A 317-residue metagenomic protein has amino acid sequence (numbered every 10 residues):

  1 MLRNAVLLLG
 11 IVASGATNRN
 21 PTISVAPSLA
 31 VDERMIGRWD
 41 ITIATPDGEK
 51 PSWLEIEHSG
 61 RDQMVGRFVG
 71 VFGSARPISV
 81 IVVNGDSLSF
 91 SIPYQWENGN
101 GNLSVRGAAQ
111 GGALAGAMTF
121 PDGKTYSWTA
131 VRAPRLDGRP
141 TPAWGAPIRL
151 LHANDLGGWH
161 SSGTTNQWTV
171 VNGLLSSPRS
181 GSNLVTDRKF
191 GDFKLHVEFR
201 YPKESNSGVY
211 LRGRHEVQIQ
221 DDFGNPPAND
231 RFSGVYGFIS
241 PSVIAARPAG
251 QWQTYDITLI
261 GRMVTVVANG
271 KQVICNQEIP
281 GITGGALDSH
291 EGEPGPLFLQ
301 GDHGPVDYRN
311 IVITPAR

Functional and structural regions predicted by a protein language model:
M1-L8: Sec-dependent signal peptide recognition, specifically the positively charged N-region followed immediately by
L2, A16-N18, T254: Intrinsically disordered, low-complexity peptide-like regions
L9-V31: Bacterial Sec-dependent signal peptides at the C-terminal "C-region" and cleavage site
N20-A26, R34-R38, A44-E57, R61-R317: Carbohydrate-interacting regions of secretory-pathway proteins
